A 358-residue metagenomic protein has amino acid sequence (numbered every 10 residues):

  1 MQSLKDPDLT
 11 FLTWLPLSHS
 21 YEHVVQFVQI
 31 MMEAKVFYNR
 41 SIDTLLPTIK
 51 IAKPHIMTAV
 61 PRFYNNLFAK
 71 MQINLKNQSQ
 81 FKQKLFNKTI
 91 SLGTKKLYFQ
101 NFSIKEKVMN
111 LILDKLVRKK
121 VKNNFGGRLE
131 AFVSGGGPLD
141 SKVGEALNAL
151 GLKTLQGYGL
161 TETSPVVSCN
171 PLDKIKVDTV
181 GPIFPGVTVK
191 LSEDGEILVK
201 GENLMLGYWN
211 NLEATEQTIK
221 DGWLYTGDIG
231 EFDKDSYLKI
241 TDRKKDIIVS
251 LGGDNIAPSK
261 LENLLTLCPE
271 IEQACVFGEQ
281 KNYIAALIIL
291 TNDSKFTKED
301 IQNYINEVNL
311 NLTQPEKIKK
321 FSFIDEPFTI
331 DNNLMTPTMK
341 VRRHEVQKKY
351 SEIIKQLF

Functional and structural regions predicted by a protein language model:
M1-T13, L17-R118, R128: Conserved AMP-binding/adenylation subdomain of ANL enzymes
T10-L12, L198, L287: Short, well-ordered beta-strand segments
T48, K70-M71, N211, L251 (+1 more regions): Residue-level signal for well-ordered alpha-helical positions
M57, L97, L113-L238, K244-I247 (+2 more regions): Conserved AMP-binding/adenylate-forming
K190-L191, G201, L206-G207, I229-K317 (+2 more regions): AMP-binding/adenylate-forming catalytic core of the ANL superfamily
N332, Y350-F358: Acidic/polar alpha-helix N-cap and adjacent early helical turns within long charge-rich amphipathic helices/linkers
